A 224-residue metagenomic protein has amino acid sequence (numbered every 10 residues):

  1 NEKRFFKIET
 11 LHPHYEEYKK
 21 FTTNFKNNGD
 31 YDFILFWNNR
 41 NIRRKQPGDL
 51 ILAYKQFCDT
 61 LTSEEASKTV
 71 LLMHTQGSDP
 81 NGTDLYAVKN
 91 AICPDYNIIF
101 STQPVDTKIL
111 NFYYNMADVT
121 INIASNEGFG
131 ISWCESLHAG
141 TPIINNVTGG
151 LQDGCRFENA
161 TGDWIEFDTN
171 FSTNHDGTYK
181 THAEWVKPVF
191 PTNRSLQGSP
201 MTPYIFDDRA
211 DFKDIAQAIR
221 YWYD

Functional and structural regions predicted by a protein language model:
N1-F25, Y31: Acidic anion/phosphate-binding donor-loop and adjacent secondary structure in glycosyltransferase catalytic cores
K19-K45, I51-Y54, L71: Conserved donor-binding/catalytic core segment of Leloir-type glycosyltransferases
M73-T75, G82-K108: Nucleotide-activated donor-binding/catalytic signature segment of Leloir-type glycosyltransferases, i.e., the conserved
F112-A117: Short alpha-helical donor nucleotide-sugar binding micro-motif in glycosyltransferases
S125: Aromatic "clamp/platform" in nucleotide-sugar-dependent glycosyltransferases that forms part of the donor/acceptor
G130-W133: Short glycine/serine-rich donor-binding loops of glycosyltransferases
D153-W222: Change "using UDP/GDP/dTDP sugars" to "using nucleotide sugars
